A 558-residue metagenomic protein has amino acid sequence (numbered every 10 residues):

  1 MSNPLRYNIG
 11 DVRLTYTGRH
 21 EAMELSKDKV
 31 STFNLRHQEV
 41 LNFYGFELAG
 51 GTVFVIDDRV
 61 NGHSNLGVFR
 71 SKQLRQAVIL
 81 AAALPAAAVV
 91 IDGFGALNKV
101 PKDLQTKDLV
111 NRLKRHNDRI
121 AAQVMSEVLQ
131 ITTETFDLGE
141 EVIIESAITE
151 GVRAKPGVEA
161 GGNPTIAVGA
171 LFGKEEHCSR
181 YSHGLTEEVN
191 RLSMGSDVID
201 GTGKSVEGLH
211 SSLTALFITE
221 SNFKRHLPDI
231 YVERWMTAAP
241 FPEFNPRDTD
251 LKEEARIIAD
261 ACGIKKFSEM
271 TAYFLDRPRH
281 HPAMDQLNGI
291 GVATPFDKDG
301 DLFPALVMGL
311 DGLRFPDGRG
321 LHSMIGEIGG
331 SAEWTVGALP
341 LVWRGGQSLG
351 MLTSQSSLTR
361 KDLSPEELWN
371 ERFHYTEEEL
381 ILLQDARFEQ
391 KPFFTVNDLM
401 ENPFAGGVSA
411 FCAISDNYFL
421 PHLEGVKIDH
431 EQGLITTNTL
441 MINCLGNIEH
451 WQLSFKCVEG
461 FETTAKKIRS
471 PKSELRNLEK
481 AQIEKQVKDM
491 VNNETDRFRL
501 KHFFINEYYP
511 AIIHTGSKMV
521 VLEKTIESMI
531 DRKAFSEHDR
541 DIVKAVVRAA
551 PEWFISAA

Functional and structural regions predicted by a protein language model:
M1-M194, I328-G330, R469, K485-K488 (+3 more regions): N-terminal subdomain of lithium-sensitive/metallo-dependent phosphomonoesterases centered on the IMPase/IPPase/PAP
Y7, T17, L251-L445: An extended, acidic
E188-V198, K204-K224: DPxDG-like acidic metal-binding loop motif
G203-K204, I448: Hydrophobic "anchor" residues
K204-V206, R225-L227, P282-A283, L306: Short helix/loop capping segments that flank catalytic or ligand/cofactor-binding pockets
A215, T219-R256: Glycine-rich phosphate-binding loop plus the immediately following alpha-helix
G433-I468, A558: Conserved P-loop NTPase motor module
S473-L475: Short, basic, low-complexity termini and linkers enriched in Ser/Thr/Gly/Pro that act as targeting/leader peptides
